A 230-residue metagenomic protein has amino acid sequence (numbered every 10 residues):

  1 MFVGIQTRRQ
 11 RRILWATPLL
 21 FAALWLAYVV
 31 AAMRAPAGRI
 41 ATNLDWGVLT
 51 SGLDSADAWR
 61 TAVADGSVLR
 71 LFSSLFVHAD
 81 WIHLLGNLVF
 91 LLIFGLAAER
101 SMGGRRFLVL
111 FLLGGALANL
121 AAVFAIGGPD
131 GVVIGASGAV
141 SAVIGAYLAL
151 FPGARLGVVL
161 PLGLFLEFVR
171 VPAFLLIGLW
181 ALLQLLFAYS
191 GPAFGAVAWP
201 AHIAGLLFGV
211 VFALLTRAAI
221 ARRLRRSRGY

Functional and structural regions predicted by a protein language model:
M1-Y230: A detector for small-residue-rich transmembrane helices and their helix-helix packing motifs
